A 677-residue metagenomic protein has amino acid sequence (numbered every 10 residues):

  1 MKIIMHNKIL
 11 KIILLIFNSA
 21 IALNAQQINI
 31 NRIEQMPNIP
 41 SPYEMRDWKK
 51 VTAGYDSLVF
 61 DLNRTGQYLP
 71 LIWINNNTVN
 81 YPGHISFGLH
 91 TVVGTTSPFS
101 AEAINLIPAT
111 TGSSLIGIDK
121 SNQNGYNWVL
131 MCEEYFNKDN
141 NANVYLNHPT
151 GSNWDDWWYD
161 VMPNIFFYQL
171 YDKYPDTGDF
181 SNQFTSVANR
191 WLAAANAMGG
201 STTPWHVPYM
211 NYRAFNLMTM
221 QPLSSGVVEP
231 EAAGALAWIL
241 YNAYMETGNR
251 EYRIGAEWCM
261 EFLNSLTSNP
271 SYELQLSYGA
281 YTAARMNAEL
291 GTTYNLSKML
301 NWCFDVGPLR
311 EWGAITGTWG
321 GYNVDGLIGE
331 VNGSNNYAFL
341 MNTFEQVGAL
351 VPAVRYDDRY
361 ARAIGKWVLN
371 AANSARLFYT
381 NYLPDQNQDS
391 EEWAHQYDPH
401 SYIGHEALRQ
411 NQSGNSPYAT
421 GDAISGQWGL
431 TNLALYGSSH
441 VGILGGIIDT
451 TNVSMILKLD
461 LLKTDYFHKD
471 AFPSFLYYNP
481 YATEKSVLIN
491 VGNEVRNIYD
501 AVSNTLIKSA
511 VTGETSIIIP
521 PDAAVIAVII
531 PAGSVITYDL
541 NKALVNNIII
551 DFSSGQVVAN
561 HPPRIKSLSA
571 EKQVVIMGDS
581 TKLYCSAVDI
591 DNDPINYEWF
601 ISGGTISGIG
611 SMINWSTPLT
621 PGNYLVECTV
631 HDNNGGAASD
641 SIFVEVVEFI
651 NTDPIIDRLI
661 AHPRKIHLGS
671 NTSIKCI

Functional and structural regions predicted by a protein language model:
Q26-H148, T177-M210: Low-complexity, Ser/Thr/Pro/Gly-enriched N-terminal "stalk/linker" regions
I424-N493: Carbohydrate-binding surface patches
V511-V557: C-terminal beta-strand-rich structural cap/linker in extracellular carbohydrate-active enzymes
N560-R564, I595, N651-I655: Proline-centered linker/hinge motifs at extracellular inter-domain junctions
G578-A587, N671-C676: A short beta-strand segment in extracellular, disulfide-stabilized domains
A587-D591, D632, I677: Extracellular acidic, Ser/Thr/Pro-rich low-complexity tracts
D591-E598: Solvent-exposed loop segments of extracellular immunoglobulin-like
F600-W615: Surface-exposed, flexible coil segments in extracellular/virion-facing regions
